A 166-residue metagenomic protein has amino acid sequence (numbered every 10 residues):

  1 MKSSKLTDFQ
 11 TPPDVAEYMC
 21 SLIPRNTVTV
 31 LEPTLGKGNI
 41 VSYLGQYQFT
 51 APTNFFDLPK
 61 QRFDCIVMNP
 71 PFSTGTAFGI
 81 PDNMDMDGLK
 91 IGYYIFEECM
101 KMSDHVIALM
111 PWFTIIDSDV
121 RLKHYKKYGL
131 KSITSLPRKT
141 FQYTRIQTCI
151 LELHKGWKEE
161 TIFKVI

Functional and structural regions predicted by a protein language model:
M1-I166: Class I S-adenosyl-L-methionine-dependent methyltransferase catalytic core
